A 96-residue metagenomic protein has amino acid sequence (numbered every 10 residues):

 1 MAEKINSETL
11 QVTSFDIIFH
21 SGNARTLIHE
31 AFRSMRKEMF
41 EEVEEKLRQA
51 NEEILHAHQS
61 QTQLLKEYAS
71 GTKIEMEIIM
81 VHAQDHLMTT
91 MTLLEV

Functional and structural regions predicted by a protein language model:
A2-V96: Terminal alpha-helical segments
